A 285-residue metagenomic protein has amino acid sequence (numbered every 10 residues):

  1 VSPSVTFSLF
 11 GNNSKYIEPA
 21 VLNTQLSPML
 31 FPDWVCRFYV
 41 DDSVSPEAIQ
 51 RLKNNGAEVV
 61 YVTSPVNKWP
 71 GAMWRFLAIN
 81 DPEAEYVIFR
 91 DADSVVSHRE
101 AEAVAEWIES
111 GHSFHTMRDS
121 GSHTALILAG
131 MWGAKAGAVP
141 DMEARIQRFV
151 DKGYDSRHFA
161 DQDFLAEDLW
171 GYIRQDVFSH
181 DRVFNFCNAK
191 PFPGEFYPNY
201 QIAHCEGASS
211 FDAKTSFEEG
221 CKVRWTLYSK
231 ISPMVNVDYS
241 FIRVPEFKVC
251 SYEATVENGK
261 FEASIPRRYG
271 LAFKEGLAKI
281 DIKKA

Functional and structural regions predicted by a protein language model:
V1-S64, K260, I265-R268, A272-A285: N-terminal anchoring/stem segment of glycosyltransferases
L26, A48-R51, A78, E100-V104: A short acidic, amphipathic alpha-helical/loop segment
S64, A84, A92-S94: Short acidic donor-binding/metal-coordinating loop in glycosyltransferase active sites
V66-W74: A short, glycine-/small-residue-rich helix N-cap motif at loop->alpha-helix starts within glycosyltransferase
A78, F114-T116, M131-G133, F164: Conserved hydrophobic/aromatic beta-strand scaffold that supports enzyme active sites
V87: Short aromatic/hydrophobic "clamp" motif used to bind/position activated sugar donors
V96-I127: Conserved donor-nucleotide/metal-binding helix-loop-beta segment in metal-dependent transferases, i.e., the alpha-helix
S122, A134-A272, G276: Catalytic core and acceptor-binding pocket of nucleotide-sugar-dependent glycosyltransferases
